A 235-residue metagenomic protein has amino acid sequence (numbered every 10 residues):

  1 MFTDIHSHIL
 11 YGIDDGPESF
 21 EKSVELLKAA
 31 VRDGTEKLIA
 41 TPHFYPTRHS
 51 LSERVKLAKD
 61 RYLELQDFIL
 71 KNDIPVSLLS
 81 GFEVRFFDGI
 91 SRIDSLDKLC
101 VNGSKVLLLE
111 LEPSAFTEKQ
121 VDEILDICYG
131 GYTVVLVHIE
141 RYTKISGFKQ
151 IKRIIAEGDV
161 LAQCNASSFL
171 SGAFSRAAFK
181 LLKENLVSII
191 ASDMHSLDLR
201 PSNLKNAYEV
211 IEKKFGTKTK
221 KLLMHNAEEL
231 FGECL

Functional and structural regions predicted by a protein language model:
M1-I74: An N-terminally biased module of ancient metal coordination in phosphate/nucleic-acid-related enzymes
H8-L10, H43-F44, G81-F87, E112-S114 (+4 more regions): Active-site beta-loop-alpha junctions enriched in small/polar residues
V31, C128, L182-K183: Non-catalytic positions within long, well-ordered alpha-helices that form the structural scaffold/packing of enzyme
H49-Q163: Extended substrate/RNA-proximal surfaces in nucleic-acid metabolism proteins
L186-S202: Short acidic/histidine-rich active-site segments
L204-L235: Mid-to-C-terminal alpha-helical segments outside catalytic/metal-binding sites
